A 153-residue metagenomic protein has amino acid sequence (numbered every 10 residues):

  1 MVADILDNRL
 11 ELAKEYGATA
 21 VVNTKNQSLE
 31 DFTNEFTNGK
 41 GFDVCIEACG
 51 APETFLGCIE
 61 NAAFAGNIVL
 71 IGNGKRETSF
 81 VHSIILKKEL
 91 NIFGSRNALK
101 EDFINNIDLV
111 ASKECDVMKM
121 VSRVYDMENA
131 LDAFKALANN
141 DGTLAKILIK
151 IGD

Functional and structural regions predicted by a protein language model:
M1-G57: Adenosine-nucleotide cofactor-binding segment
D4-I5, T24-S28, C49-G50, N73 (+2 more regions): Short beta->alpha linker loops
D7, L56-E60, K100-D153: C-terminal hydrophobic helical "lid"/dimerization subdomain of Rossmann-like NAD(P)H-dependent oxidoreductases
A51-S112, K150-D153: Glycine-rich phosphate-binding loop and adjacent beta-alpha segment of Rossmann(oid) nucleotide-cofactor-binding
